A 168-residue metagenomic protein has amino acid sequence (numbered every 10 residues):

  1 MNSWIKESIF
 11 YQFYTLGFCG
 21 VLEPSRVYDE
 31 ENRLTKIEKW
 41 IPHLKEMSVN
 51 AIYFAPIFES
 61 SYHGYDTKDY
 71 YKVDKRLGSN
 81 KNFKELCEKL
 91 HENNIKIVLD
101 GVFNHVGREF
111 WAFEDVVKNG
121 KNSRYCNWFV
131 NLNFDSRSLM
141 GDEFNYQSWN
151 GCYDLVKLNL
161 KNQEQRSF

Functional and structural regions predicted by a protein language model:
N2-F168: Acidic/aromatic-lined carbohydrate-recognition and catalytic surfaces of CAZymes acting on diverse glycans
